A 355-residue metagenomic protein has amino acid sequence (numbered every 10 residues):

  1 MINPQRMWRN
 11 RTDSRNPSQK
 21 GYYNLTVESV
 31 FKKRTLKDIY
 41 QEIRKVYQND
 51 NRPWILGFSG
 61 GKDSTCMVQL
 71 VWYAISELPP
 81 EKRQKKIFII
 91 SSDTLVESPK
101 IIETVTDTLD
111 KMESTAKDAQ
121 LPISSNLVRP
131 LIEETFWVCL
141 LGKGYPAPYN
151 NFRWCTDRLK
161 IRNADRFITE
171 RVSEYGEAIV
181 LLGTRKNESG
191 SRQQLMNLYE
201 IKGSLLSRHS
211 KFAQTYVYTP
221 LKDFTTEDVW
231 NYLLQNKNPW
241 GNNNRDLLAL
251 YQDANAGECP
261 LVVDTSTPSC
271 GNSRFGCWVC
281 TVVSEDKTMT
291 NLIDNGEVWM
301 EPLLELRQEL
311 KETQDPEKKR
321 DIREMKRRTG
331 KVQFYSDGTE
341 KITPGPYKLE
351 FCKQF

Functional and structural regions predicted by a protein language model:
I2-I55, S64-F355: Nucleotide-activated chemistry modules centered on ATP-dependent adenylation/adenylyltransferase
F58: The Walker A (P-loop) glycine that initiates the GxxxxGKT/S ATP-binding motif of P-loop NTPases
G61: Conserved G/P- and acidic residue-centered "switch" motifs that form tight phosphate/ATP-binding loops in soluble
